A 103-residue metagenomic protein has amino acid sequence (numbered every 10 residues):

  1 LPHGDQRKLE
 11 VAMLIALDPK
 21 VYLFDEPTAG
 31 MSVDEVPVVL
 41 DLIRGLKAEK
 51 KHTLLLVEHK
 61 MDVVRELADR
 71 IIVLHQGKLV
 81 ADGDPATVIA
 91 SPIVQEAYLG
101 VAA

Functional and structural regions predicted by a protein language model:
L1-A103: Glycine-rich phosphate-binding loops of nucleotide-dependent enzymes
